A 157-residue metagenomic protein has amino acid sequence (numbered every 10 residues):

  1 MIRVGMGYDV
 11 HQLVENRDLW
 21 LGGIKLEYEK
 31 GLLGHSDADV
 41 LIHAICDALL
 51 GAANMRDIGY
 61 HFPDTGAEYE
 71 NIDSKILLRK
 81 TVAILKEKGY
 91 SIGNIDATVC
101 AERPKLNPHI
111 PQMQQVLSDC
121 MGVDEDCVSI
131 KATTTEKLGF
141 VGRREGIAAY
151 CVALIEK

Functional and structural regions predicted by a protein language model:
M1-P111, M121: RNase III-family endoribonuclease catalytic core
I110-Q114, R144: Short, low-complexity, polybasic intrinsically disordered segments
L117: Glycine-rich, mobile lid/loop segments that gate access to catalytic sites or pores
D124-C127: Short acidic capping loops at alpha-helix termini that bridge into adjacent secondary structure
I130-T134: Pyridoxal 5′-phosphate
K137-G139: Short acidic, Gly/Pro-enriched loop/turn segments at secondary-structure junctions
V141-K157: C-terminal edge-of-domain segments
